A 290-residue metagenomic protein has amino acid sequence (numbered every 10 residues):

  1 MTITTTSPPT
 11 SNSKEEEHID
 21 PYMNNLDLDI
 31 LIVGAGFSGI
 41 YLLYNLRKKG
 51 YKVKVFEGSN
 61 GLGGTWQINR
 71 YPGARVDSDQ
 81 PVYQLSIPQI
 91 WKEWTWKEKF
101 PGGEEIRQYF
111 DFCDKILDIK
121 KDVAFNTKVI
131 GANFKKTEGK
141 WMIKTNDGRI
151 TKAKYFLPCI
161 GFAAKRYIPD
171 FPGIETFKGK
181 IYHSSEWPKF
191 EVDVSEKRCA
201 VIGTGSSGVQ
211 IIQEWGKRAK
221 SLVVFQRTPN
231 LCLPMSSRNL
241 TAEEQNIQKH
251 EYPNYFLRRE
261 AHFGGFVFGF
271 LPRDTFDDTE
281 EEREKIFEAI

Functional and structural regions predicted by a protein language model:
M1-N24: Basic/polar N-terminal segments that are highly enriched at the extreme N-terminus, encompassing both cleavable
I3-T10, L28, I32-K120, Q226-R227: Beta1-alpha1 glycine-rich phosphate/pyrophosphate-binding loop at the start of Rossmann-like nucleotide-binding domains
S11-E16, K140, K180-E186: Short gly/ser/thr-rich secondary-structure transition/capping motifs
D20-D27, L31-I32, F37, L42-G61 (+2 more regions): Rossmann-like dinucleotide-binding core of oxidoreductases
T65-W66, N133, P234-M235: Short Asp/Glu-rich motifs
N69-Y71, E138-W141, R238-T241: Short low-complexity, flexible loop/linker segments enriched in glycine and/or proline with clustered acidic
S86, K144, H183: Residue-level detector of conserved, well-ordered beta-strand and adjacent loop positions that form binding/recognition
K97-F162: Feature captures the FAD/FMN-dependent oxidoreductase FAD-binding
